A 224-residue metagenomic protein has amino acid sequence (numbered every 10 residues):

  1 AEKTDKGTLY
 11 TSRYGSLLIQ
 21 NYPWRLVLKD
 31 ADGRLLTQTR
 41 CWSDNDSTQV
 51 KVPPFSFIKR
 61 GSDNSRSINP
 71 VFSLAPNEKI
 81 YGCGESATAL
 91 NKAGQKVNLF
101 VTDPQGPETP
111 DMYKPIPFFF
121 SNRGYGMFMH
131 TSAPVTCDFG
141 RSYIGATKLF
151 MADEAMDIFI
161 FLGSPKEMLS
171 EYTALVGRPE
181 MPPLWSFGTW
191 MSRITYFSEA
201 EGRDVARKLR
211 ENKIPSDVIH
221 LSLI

Functional and structural regions predicted by a protein language model:
E2-S186, R193-T195, E199, A206-E211: Catalytic and substrate-binding clefts that recognize carbohydrates or anionic sugar/phosphate headgroups
T131, I219-I224: Short, solvent-exposed turn/loop segments enriched in Gly/Ser/Thr/Pro and often Arg
F187-S192, S216-L221: Hydrophobic faces of well-ordered beta-strands that scaffold small-molecule active sites in alpha/beta enzyme cores
